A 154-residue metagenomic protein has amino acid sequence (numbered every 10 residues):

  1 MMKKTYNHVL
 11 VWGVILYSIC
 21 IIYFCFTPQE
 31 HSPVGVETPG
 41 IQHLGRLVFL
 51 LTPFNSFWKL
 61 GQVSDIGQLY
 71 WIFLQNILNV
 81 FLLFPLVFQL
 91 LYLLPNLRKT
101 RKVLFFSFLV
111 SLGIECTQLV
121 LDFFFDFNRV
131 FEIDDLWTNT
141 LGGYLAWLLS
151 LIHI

Functional and structural regions predicted by a protein language model:
M1-N128, Y144-I152: Bulky hydrophobic segments
Q75-I77, D135-T140: Alpha-helical transmembrane segments of polytopic membrane proteins
F127-L136: Non-cytosolic membrane-interface motifs at loop->transmembrane helix junctions
